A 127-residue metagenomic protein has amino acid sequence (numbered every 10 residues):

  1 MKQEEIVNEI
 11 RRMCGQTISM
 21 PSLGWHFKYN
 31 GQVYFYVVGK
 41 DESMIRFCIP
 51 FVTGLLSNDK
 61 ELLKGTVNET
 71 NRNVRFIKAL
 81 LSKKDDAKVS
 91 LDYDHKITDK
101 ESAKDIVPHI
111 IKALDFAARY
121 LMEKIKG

Functional and structural regions predicted by a protein language model:
M1-Y36, R72-S82: Charge-rich, low-complexity N-terminal segments
Q3, V7, L56-L63, A103 (+1 more regions): Generic alpha-helical secondary structure
L23-Y29, I45-F47, V89-L91: Generic recognition of long tandem-repeat/solenoid scaffolds
Y36-D41, D94-K100: Short, charged low-complexity intrinsically disordered segments located at boundaries of structured domains
Y36-G54: A short acidic-to-branched-hydrophobic micro-motif
C48-K88, D92: Short, internal acidic amphipathic alpha-helical interface segments that mediate docking to partner proteins
L63-V74, H95, D99-G127: Ampiphathic alpha-helical segments that act as solvent-exposed interaction surfaces
